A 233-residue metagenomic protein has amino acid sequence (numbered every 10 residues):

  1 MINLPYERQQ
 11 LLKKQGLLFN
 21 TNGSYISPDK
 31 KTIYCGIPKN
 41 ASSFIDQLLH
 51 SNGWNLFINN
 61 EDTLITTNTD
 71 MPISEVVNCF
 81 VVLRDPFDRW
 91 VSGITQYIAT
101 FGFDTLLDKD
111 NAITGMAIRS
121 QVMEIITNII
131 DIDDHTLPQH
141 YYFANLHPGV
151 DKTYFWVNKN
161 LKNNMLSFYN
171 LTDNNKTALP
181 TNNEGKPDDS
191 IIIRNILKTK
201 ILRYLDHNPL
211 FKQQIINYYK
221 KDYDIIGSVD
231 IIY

Functional and structural regions predicted by a protein language model:
M1-Y233: Membrane-interface amphipathic segments in extracytoplasmic regions
